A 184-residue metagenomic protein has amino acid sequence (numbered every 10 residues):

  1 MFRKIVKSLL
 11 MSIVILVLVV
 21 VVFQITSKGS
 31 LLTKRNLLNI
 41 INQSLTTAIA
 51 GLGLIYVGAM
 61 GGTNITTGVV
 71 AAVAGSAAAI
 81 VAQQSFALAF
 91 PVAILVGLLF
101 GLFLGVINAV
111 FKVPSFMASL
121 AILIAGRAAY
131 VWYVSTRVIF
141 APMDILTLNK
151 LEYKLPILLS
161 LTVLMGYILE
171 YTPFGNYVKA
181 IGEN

Functional and structural regions predicted by a protein language model:
M1-M11, V17: Transmembrane alpha-helical segments of polytopic membrane transport and secretion proteins
L9-V14, I40, A48, V69-V73 (+3 more regions): Hydrophobic alpha-helical transmembrane segments
V17-L32, M60, R127-V134, Y167-G175: Structural signal for alpha-helical transmembrane segments and their membrane-water exit/capping regions in multi-pass
L18-T26, T33-Q84, I107-K112: Single transmembrane alpha-helix segments in multi-pass membrane proteins
Y56, I80, L99-V110, W132-Y133 (+2 more regions): Membrane-interface helix caps of multi-pass small-molecule transporters
S85-L123: Alpha-helical transmembrane segments within multi-pass membrane transporters and channels
F111, S115-T172: Transmembrane helix-bundle core of multi-pass membrane transporters and related energy-transducing complexes
F174-N184: Short cytoplasmic-facing helical segments at TM-TM junctions of multi-pass membrane proteins
